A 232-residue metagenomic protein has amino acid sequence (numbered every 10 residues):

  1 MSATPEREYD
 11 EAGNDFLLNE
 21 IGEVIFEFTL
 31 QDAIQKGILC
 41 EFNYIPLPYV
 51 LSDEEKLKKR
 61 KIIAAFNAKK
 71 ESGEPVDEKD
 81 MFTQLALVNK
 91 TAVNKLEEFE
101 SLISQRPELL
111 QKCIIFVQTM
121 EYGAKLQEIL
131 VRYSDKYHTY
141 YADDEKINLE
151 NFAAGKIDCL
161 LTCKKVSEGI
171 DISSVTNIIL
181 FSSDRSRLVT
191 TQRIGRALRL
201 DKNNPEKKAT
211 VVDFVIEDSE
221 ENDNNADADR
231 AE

Functional and structural regions predicted by a protein language model:
M1-N43: Post-DEXD/H (motif II) to motif III coupling segment of the RecA-like Helicase ATP-binding lobe
A3-E8, D32-Q35, P48-D53, E121 (+4 more regions): Conserved nucleotide-binding/hydrolysis micro-motifs of P-loop NTPases
Y9-N14, D144-E150, R187-I194: Short, charged, surface-exposed secondary-structure boundary motifs
I21-E23, L39-N43, Y133-K136, S173-N177 (+1 more regions): Short glycine-/polar-rich loops that comprise or flank the Walker A/P-loop and associated switch/sensor motifs
Q31-C40, S186-T191, R199-E232: A conserved SF2-helicase RecA2
I45-E128: Conserved strand-helix element at the start of the C-terminal RecA-like helicase core
K112-F116, Y122-E168: Conserved helicase ATPase core of P-loop NTP-dependent helicases/translocases
C159-T162, E168-D184, V189-Q192, R196 (+1 more regions): A short beta-strand element within the Helicase C-terminal
